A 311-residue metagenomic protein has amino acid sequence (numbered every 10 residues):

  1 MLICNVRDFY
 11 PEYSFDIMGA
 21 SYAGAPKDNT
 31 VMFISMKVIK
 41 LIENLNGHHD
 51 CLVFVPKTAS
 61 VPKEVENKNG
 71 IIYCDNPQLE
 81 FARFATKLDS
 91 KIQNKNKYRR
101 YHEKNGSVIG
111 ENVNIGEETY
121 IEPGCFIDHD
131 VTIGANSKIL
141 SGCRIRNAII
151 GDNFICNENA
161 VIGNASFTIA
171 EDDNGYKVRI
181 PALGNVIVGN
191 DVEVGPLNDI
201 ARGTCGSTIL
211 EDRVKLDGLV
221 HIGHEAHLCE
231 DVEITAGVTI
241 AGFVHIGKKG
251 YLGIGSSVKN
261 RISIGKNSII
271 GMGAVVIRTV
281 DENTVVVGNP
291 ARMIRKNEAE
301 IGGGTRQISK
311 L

Functional and structural regions predicted by a protein language model:
M1-R100, N153, N159-A160, N164-R179 (+2 more regions): Terminal amphipathic alpha-helical/low-complexity segments used for targeting or macromolecular assembly
Y101-V287, A291-M293: Structural signal for interior beta-strand "rungs" in well-ordered beta-sheet cores of soluble enzyme domains
